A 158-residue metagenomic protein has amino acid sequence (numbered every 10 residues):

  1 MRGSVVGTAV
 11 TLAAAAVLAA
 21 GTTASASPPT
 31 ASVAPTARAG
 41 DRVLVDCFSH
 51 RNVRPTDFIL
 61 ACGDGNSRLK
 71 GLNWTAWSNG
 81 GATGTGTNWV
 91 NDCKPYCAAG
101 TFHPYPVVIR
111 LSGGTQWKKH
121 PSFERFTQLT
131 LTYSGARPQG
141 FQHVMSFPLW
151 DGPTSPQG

Functional and structural regions predicted by a protein language model:
M1-S27: Secretory targeting and sorting signals
A16, F48, C62, W74 (+2 more regions): Generic marker of residues within folded, mature protein domains
S27-A39: Cleaved targeting-peptide boundary
A37-L44, F126: Eukaryotic N-proximal low-complexity acidic segments or loops
V43-T87: Short, surface-exposed binding/anchoring microloops in extracellular/periplasmic proteins
T85-G158: Extracytosolic low-complexity repeat regions of secreted or lipid-anchored proteins
